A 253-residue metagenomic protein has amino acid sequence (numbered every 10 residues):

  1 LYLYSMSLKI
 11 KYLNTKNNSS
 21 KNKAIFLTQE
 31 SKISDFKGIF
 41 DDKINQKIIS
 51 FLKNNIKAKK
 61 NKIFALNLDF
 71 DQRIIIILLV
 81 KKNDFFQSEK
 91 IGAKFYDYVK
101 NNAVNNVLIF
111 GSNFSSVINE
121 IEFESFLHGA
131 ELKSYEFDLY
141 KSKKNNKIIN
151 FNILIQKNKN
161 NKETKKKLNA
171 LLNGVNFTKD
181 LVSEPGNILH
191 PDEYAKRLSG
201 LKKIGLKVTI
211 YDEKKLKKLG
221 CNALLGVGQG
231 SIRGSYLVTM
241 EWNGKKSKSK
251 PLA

Functional and structural regions predicted by a protein language model:
L1-S5: Short, Lys/Arg-enriched N-terminal segments with co-localized hydrophobic residues within the first ~10-30 amino acids
M6-P251: Short amphipathic alpha-helical segment within the helicase RecA-like ATPase core that mediates nucleic-acid
